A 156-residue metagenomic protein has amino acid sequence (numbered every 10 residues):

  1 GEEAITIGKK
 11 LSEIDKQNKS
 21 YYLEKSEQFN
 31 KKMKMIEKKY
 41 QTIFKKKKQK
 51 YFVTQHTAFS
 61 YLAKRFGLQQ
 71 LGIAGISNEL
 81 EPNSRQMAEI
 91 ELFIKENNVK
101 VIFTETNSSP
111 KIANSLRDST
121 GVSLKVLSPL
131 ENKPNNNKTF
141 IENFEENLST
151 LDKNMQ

Functional and structural regions predicted by a protein language model:
G1-Q156: Extracytoplasmic metal-acquisition and chelation regions
